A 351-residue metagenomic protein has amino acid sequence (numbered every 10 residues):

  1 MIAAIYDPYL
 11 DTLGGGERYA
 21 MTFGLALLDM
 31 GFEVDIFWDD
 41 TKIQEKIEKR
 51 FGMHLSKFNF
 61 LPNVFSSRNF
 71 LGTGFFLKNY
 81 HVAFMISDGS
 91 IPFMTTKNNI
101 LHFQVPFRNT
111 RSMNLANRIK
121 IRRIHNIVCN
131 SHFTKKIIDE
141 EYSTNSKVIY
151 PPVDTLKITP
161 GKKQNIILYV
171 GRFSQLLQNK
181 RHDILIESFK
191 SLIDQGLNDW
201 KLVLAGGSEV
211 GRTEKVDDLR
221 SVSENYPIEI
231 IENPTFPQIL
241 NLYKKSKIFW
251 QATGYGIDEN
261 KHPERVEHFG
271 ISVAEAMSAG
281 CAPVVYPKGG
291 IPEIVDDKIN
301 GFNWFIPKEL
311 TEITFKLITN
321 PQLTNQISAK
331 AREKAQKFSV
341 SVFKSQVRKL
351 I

Functional and structural regions predicted by a protein language model:
M30, D35-G89: Active-site donor-binding segments of glycosyltransferases and PAPS-dependent sulfotransferases
L55, V216-N241: Nucleotide-activated donor-binding/catalytic signature segment of Leloir-type glycosyltransferases, i.e., the conserved
G74, F107-E141: Membrane-proximal helix-turn-helix segments that form the acceptor-binding/catalytic region of lipid-linked
V128, T159-K190, L202-V203: Conserved donor-binding/catalytic core segment of Leloir-type glycosyltransferases
K244-H268, C281: Acidic donor-binding loop of glycosyltransferase active sites
V273-S278, A282-V285, V295: Short hydrophobic beta-strand element within catalytic cores of glycosyltransferases and related nucleotide-activated
D297-K308, K316-Q322: Conserved acidic donor-binding segment of nucleotide-sugar-dependent glycosyltransferases
K316, L323-K337: A short, well-ordered alpha-helix in the C-terminal region of glycosyltransferases
